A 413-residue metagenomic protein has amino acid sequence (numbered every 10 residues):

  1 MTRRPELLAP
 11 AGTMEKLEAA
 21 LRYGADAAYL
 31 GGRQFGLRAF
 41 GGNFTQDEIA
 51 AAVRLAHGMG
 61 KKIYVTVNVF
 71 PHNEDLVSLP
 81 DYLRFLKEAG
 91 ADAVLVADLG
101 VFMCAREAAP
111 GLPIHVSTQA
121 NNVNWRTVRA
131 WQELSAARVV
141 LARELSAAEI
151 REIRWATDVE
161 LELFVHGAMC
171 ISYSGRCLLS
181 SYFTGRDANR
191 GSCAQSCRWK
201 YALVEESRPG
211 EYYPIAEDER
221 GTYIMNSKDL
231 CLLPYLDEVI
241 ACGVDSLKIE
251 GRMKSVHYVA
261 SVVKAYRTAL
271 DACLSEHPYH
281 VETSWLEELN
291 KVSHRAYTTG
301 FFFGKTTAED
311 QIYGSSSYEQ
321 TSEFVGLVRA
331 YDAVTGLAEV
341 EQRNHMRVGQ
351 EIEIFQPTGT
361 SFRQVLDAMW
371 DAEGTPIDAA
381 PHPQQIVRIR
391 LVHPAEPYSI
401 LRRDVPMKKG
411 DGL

Functional and structural regions predicted by a protein language model:
M1-A9, M14-Y23, A27-L30, Q34 (+7 more regions): Surface-exposed amphipathic alpha-helical tracts and adjacent flexible/coil segments at the periphery of soluble enzymes
T13-L17, Q34-W125, E133: Active-site beta->alpha loop and helix N-cap motifs at the rims of alpha/beta catalytic domains
